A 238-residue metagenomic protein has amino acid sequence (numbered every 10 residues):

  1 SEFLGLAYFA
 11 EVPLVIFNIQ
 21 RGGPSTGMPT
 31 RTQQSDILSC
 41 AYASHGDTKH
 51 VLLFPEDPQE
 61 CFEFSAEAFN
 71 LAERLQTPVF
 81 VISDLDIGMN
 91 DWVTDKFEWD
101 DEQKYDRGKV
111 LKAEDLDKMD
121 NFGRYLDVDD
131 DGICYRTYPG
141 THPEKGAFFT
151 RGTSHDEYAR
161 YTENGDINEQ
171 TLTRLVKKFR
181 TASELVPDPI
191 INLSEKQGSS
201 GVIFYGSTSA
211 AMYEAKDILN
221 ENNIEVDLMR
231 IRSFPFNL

Functional and structural regions predicted by a protein language model:
S1-C40, V51-A72, E221: Thiamine diphosphate
P13-V15, A41-H45, D188-N192, L219: Short amphipathic alpha-helical segments, especially helix-boundary/capping motifs
Q20-R21, S44, E56-D57, L85-D86 (+1 more regions): A broadly conserved detector of short glycine/acidic/proline-rich loop/turn motifs that flank catalytic sites and bind
G23-T26, L38-H45, E114-D117, N121: Ligand-binding clefts of soluble mixed alpha/beta catalytic domains
P29-T32, H45, V226: Short, functionally important structural connectors and interaction interfaces within domains
Q33-D36, T48-K49, E144-K145, V186-P187: Generic structural motif recognizing short loop/turn segments at the entrances and edges of beta-strands
D47-F54, Q197-G201: Glycine- and acidic
F64, F69-L238: Flexible, low-complexity linker and terminal segments
